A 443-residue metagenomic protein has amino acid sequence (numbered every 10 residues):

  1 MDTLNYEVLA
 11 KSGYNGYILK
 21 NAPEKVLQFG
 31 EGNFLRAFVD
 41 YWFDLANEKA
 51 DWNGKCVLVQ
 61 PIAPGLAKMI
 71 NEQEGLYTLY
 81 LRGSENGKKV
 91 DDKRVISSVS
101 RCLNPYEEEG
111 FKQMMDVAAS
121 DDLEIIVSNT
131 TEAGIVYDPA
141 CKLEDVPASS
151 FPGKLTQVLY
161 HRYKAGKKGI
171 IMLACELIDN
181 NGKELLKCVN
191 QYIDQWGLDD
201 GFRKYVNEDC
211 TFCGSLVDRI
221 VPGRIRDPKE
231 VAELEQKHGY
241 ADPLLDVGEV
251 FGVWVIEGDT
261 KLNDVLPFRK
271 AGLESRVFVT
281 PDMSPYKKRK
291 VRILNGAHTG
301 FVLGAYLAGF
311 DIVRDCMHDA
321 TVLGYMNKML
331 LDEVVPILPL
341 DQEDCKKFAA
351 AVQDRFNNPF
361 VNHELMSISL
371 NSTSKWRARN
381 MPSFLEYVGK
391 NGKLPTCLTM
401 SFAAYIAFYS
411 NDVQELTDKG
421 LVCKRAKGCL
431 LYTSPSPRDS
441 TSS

Functional and structural regions predicted by a protein language model:
M1-S434, R438: Substrate/ligand-engaging "lid" and interaction regions
